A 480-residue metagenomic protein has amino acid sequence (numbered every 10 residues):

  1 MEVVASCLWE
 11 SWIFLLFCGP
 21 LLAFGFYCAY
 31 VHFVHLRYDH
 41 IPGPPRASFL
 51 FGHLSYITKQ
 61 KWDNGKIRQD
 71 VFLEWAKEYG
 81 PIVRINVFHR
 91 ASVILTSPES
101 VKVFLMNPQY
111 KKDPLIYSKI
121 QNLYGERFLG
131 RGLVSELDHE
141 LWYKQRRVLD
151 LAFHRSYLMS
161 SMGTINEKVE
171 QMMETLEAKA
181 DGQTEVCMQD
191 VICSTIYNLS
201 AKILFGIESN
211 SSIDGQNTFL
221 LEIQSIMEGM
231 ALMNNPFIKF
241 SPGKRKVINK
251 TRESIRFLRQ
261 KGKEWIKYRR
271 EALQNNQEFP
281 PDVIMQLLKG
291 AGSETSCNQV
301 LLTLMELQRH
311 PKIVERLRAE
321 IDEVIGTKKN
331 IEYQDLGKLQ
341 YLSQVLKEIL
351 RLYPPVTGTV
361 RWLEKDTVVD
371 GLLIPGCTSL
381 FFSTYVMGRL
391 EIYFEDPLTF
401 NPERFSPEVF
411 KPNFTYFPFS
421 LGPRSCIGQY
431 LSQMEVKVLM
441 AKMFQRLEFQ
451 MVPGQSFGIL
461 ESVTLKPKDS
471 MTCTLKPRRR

Functional and structural regions predicted by a protein language model:
E2-E126, E140, K144, N166-T175 (+4 more regions): N-terminal membrane-proximal hinge/A-helix region immediately C-terminal to the signal-anchor transmembrane segment
E2-L21, A76, V169, M173 (+4 more regions): Cytochrome P450 proximal C-terminal region
Y38-P42, W62, R155-S160, N249-K250 (+3 more regions): Conserved, non-catalytic sequence blocks in retroelement Pol enzymes and Pol-derived host proteins
T58-G80, F257-E264, N330-D370, E391 (+2 more regions): Conserved cytochrome P450 K-helix E-x-x-R motif and the immediately C-terminal K′/meander segment
L95-P98, M172, I203-L204, W265 (+5 more regions): Hydrophobic, repeat-rich solenoid/adaptor surfaces of innate immune receptors and signaling proteins
L115-E126, S160-V300, R316: Cytochrome P450 heme-thiolate monooxygenase catalytic core
T295-P311, R318, Y430-Q445: Cytochrome P450 catalytic-core helices
F382-V409: Conserved cytochrome P450 K-helix/beta-meander segment immediately N-terminal to the heme-binding cysteine loop
